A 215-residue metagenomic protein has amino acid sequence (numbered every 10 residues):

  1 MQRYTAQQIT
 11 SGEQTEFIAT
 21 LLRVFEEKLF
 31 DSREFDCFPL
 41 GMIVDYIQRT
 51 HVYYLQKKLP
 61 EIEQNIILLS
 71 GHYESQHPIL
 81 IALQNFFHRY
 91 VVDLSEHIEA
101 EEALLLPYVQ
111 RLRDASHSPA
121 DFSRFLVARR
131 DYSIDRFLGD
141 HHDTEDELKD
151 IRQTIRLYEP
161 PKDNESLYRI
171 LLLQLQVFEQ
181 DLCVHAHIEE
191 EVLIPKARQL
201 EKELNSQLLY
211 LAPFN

Functional and structural regions predicted by a protein language model:
M1-N215: Small-residue-biased structural context
